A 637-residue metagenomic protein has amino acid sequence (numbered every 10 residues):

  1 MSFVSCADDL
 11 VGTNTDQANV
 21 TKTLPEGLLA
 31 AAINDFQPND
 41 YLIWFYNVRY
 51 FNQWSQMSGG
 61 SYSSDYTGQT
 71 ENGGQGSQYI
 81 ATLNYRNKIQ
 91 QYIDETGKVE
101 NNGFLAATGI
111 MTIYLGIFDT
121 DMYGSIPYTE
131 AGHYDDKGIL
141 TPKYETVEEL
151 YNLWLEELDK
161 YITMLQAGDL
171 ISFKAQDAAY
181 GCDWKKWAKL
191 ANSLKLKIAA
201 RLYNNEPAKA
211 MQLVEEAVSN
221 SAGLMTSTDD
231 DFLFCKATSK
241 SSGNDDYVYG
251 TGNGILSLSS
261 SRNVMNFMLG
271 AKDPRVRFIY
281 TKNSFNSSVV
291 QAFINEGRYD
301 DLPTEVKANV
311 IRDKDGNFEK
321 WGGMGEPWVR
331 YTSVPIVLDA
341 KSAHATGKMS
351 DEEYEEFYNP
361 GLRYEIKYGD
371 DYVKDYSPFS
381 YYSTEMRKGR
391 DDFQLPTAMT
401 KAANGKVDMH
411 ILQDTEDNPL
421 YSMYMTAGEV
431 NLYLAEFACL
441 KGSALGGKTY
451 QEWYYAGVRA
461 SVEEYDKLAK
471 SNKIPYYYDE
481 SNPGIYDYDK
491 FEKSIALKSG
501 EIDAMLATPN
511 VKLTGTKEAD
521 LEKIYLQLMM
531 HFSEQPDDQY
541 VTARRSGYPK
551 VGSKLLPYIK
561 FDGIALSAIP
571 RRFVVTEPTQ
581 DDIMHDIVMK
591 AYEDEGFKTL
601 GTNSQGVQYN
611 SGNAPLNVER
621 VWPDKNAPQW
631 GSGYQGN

Functional and structural regions predicted by a protein language model:
C6-S61, Q69-T70, S77-I80, N84 (+5 more regions): Membrane-proximal, proline-rich intrinsically disordered regions
D8-V11, I411, E501-A504: Short acidic (Asp/Glu) and glycine-rich catalytic loops that position anionic groups and cofactors
Y41-R49, G124-I126, A210-M211, D538-V541: Beta-strand acidic-aromatic groove motif in beta-rich domains, primarily in extracellular
Q56-M111, L115-E464, K517-A519, Y634-N637: Structured, solvent-exposed acidic/aromatic patches
R275-R277, Q535-D538, I559: Bacterial extracytoplasmic/cell-wall-associated proteins, especially those involved in peptidoglycan
P303-A308, K550-L556: Eukaryote-specific, cytoplasm-facing alpha-helical/coiled-coil scaffolding segments in long proteins
L440-V551: C-terminal structural cap/anchor segments
